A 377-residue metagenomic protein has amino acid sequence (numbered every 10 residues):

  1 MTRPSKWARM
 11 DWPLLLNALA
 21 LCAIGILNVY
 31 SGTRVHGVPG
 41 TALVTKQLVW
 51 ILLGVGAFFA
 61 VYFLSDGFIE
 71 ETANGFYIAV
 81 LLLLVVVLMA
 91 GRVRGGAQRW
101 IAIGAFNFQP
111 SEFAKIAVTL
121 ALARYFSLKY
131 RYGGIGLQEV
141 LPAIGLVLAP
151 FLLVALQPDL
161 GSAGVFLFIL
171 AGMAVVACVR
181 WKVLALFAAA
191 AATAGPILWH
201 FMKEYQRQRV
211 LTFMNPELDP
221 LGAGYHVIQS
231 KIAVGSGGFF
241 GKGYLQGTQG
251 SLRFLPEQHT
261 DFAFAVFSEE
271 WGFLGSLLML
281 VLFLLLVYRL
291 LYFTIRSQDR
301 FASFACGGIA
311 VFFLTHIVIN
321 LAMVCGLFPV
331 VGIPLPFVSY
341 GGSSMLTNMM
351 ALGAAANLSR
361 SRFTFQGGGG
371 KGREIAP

Functional and structural regions predicted by a protein language model:
M1-T2, N320-P377: A juxtamembrane structural motif centered on a specific transmembrane helix
T2-A18: N-terminal membrane topogenic signal
L15-S31, H36-H226, A265-C325, M350 (+2 more regions): Hydrophobic alpha-helical transmembrane segments of multi-pass inner membrane proteins, especially in bacterial systems
T33, Y62, I169, G238 (+9 more regions): Ubiquitous "structural anchor" signal
G104-A114, L156-P158, G238-G243, I333-T347: Glycine/serine-rich anion-binding loops at beta->alpha junctions that coordinate negatively charged ligand groups
D159-G164, K242-G247, Q258-T260, L277 (+3 more regions): Transmembrane helix boundary and interhelical junction motifs in multipass membrane proteins
T212, P216-T260, W271-G275: TM-adjacent membrane-interface loops and short helices in multi-pass inner/ER membrane proteins
